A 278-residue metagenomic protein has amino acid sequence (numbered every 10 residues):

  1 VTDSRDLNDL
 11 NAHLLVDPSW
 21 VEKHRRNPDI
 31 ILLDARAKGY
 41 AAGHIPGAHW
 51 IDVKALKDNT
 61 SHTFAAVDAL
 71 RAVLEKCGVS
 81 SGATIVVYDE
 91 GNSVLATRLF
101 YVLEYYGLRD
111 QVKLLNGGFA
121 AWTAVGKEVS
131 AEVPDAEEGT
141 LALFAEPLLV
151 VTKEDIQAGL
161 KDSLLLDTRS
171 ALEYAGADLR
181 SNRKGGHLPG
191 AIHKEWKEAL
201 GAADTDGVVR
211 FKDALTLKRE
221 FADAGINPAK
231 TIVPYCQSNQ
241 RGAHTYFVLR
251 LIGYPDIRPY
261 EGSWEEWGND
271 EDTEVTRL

Functional and structural regions predicted by a protein language model:
T2-A12, S61, A65-Q157, A177-D178 (+3 more regions): Thiolate-centered catalytic microenvironments shared by cysteine-dependent enzyme domains
D6-G82, D155-P228, N269, V275-L278: Positively charged, proline/Ser/Thr-rich regional signature most characteristic of the Rhodanese/CDC25-like
P28-I31, R109-Q111, D162, T231 (+1 more regions): Short active-site oxyanion
P228, Q240-R241, E261-W264, N269-D272: Mixed-charge, low-complexity segments
A229-P234, I252, I257, N269-D272: C-terminal soluble interaction/assembly domains
C236-S238: Helix N-cap/beta->alpha junction signal
